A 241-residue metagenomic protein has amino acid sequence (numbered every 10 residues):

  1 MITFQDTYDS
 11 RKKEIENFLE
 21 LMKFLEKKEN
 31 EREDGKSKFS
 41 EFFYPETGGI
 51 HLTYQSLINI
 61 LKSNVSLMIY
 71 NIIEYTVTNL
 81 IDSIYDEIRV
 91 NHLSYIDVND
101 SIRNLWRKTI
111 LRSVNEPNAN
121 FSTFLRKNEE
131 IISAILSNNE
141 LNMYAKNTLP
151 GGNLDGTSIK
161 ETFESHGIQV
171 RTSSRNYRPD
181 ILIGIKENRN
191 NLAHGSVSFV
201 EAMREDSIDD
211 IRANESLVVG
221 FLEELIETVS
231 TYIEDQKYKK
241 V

Functional and structural regions predicted by a protein language model:
M1-F4, Y8-R11, I50, Y95 (+5 more regions): Intrinsic-disorder-associated interaction segments
M1-L67, I81, N91-S101: Charged alpha-helical initiation segments
I2-K13, N17-E20, K27-K38, K160-V241: Polyanionic, low-complexity intrinsically disordered segments
M22, E26, T76-L80, I84 (+3 more regions): A generic secondary-structure signal for well-formed alpha-helical elements
Q55-E74, R175, L182, R204 (+1 more regions): Short, charged/polar micro-motifs that form catalytic or ligand-binding hotspots
M68-I69, Y75-S173: Helix-loop junctions and short alpha-helical segments
I73-V77, N190-A193: Short alpha-helix boundary/capping elements
